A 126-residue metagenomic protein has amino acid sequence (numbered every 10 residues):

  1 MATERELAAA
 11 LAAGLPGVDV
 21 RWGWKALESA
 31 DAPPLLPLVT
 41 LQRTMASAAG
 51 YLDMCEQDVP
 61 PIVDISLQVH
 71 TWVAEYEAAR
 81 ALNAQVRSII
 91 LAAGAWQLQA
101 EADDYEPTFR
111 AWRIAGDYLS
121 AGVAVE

Functional and structural regions predicted by a protein language model:
M1-A13, A46-C55, P60-I62, W96-E126: Short, charged interaction patches at domain edges and termini
M1-E56, E77, A81: Small/polar-rich, solvent-exposed N-terminal microdomains that initiate assembly or binding
V20-W22, H70, G94, R110: Short, low-complexity intrinsically disordered segments
P34-L38, I62-S66, R113: Short connector loops at helix/strand junctions that flank enzyme active sites, especially segments positioning acidic
Q42, Q68-W72, D117-L119: Residue-level recognition of well-ordered beta-strand positions that form the cores of beta-sheet-rich folds across
V63-A84: Mid-chain, well-packed structural core segment of small domains
A79-S88, P107-A115: Noncatalytic linker/hinge segments flanking ATPase motor cores
R87-W96: A common structural junction motif
